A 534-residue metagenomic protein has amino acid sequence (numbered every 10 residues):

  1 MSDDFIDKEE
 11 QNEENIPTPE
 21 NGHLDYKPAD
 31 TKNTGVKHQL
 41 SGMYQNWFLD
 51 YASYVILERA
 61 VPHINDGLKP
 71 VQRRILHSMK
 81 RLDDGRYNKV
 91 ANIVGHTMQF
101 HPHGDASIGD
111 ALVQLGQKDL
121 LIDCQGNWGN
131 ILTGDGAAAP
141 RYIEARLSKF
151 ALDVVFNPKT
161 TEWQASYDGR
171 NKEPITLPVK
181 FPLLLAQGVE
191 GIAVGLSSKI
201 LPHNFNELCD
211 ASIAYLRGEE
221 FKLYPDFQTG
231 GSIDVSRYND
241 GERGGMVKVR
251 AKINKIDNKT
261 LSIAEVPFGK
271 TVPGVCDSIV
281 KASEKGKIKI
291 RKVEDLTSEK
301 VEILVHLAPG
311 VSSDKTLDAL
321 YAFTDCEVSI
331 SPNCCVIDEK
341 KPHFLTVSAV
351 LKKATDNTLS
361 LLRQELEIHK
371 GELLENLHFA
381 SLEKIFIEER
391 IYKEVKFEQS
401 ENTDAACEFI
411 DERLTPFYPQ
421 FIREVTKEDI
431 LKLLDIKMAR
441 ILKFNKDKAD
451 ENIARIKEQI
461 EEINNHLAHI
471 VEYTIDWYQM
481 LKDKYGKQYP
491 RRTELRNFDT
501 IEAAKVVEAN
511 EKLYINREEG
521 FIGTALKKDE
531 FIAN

Functional and structural regions predicted by a protein language model:
S2-G244, L304: Catalytic phosphate-handling regions of large nucleic-acid enzymes and associated NTPases
S2-L24, T31-G35, L40, V189-I192 (+1 more regions): C-terminal interaction appendages of subunits in large macromolecular complexes
